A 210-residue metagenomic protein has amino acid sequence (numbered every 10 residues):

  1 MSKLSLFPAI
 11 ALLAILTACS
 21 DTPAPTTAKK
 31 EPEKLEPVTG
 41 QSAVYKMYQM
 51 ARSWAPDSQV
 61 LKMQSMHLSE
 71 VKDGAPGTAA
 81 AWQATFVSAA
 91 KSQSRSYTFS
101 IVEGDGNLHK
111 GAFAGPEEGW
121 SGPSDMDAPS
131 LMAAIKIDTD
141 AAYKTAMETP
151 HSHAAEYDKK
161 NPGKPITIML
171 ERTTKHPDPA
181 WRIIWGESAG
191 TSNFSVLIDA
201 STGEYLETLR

Functional and structural regions predicted by a protein language model:
M1-T17: Sec-dependent bacterial lipoprotein signal peptides
C19-R210: Long, terminal "pre-/pro-" and other extracytoplasmic accessory regions that lie outside the mature folded/catalytic
